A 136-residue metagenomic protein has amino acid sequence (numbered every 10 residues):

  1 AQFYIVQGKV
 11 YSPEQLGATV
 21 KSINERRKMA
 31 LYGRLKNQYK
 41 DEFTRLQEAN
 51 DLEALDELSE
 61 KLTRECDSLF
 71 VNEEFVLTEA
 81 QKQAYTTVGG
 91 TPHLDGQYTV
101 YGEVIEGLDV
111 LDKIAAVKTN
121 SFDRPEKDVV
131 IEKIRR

Functional and structural regions predicted by a protein language model:
A1-R136: Cross-family detector of peptidyl-prolyl cis-trans isomerase
